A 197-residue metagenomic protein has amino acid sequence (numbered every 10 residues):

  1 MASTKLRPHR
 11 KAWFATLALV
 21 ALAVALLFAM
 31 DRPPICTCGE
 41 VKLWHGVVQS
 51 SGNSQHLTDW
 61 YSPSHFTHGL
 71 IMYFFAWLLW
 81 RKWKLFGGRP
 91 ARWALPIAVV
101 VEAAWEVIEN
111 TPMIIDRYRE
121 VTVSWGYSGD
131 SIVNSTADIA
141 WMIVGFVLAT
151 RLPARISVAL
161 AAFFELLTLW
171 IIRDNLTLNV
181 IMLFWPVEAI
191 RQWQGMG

Functional and structural regions predicted by a protein language model:
A2-Y127, S131-I132, I143-G197: Bulky hydrophobic segments
